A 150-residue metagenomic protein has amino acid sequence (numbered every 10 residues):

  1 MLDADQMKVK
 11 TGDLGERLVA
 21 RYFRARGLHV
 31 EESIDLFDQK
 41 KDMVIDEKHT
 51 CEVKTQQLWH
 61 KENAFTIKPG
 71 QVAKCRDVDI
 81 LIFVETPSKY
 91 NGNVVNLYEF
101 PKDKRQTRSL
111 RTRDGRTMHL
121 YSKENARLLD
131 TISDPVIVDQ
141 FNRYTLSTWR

Functional and structural regions predicted by a protein language model:
M1-H49, K54-R150: Nucleic-acid endonuclease domains
